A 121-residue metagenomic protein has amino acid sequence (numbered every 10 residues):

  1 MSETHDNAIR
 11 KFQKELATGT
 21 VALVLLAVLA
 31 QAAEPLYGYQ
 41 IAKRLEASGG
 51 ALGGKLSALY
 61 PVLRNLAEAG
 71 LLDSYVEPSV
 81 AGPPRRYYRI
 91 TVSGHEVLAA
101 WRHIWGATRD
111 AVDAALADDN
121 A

Functional and structural regions predicted by a protein language model:
M1-V21, P84, W101: Intrinsically disordered, low-complexity serine/threonine- and proline-rich regulatory segments
E3, H95-A121: Amphipathic alpha-helical dimerization/coiled-coil segments that flank or bridge DNA-binding/regulatory modules
K14-Y60: N-terminal helix-turn-helix DNA-binding core of bacterial DNA-binding proteins
L26, Y87-R89: Short aromatic/hydrophobic contact patches that present stacked aromatics for nucleic-acid/ligand binding
Y60-A67: Short, hydrophobic-biased segments on the C-terminal half of alpha helices that form "recognition helices"
A69-A81, R89: Beta-hairpin "wing" of winged helix-turn-helix
V92: A cytosolic small-molecule/anion-sensing beta-strand core signal
